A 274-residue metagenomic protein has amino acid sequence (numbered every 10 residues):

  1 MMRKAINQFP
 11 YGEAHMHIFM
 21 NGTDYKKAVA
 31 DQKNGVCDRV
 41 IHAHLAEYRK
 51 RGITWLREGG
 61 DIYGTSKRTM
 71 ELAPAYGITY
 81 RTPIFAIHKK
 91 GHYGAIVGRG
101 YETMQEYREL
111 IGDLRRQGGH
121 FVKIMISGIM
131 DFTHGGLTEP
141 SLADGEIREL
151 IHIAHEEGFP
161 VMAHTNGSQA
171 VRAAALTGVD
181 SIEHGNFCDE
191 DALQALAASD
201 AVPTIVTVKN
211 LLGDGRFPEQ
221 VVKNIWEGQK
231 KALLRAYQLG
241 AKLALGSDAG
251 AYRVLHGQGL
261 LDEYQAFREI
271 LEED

Functional and structural regions predicted by a protein language model:
I6-L72, Y93-G94: Metal-associated gating/positioning segment near the N- to mid-region
F9-N21, A154, V161-N166, I182: Histidine-centered catalytic micro-motifs
G22-K26, V171-T177, T207-E219, S247-I270: Histidine/acidic-residue-rich catalytic or RNA/ligand-binding cores of hydrolases and nuclease-related proteins
Y25-V40, G91-E109, P160, Q220-V222: Active-site mouth loops of central-metabolism enzymes
D38-K67, G77-I87, G119-F132, P160 (+2 more regions): Divalent metal-dependent hydrolysis catalytic cores, especially in the metallo-beta-lactamase
E71-I87, T138-A163, S199-T207: Alpha-helix-loop-beta-strand connector modules within alpha/beta enzyme cores
G100-L176: Metal-dependent enolase-superfamily TIM-barrel catalytic cores that perform enediolate-based chemistry
E156, E227-D274: His/Asp/Glu-enriched, well-ordered alpha-helical/loop segment that forms or immediately abuts the divalent-metal
